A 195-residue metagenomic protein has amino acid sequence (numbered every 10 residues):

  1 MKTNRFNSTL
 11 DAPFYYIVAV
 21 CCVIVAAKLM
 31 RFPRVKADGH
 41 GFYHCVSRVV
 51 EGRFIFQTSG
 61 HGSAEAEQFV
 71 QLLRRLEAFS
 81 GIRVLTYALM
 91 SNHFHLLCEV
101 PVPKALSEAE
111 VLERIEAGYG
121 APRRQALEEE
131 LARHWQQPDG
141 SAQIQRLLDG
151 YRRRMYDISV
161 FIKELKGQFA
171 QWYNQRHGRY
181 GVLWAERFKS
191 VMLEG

Functional and structural regions predicted by a protein language model:
M1-G195: Short catalytic/metal-binding and nucleic-acid-binding patches
